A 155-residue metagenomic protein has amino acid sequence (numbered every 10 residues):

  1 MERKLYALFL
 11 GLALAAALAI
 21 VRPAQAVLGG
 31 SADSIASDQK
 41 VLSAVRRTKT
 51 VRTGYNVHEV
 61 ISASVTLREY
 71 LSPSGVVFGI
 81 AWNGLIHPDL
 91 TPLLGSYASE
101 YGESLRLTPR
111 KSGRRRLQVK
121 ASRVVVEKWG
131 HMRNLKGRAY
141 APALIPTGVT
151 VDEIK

Functional and structural regions predicted by a protein language model:
M1-L10: Bacterial N-terminal signal peptides that target proteins for export
L10-A19: Bacterial N-terminal signal peptides
I20-A26: Sec/Tat signal peptide C-region and signal peptidase I cleavage site
A26-N83, T91: N-terminal secretory signal peptides
L71-K111: Mature extracytoplasmic domains of secretory-pathway proteins
Y97-K155: Helix-rich interaction surfaces within compact, conserved domain-sized segments that mediate assembly or partner
